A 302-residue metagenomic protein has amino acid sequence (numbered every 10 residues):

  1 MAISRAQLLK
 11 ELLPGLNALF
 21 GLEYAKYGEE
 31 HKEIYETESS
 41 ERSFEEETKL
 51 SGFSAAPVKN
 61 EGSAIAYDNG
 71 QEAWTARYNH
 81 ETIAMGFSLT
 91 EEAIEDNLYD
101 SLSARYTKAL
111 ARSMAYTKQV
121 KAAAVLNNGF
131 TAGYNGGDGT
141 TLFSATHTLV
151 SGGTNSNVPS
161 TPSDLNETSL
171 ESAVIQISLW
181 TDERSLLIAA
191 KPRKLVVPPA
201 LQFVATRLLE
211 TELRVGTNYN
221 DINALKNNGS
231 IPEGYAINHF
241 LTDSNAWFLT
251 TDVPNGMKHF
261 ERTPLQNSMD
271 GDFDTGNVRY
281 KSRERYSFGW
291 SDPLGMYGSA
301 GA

Functional and structural regions predicted by a protein language model:
M1-Y27: N-terminal alpha-helical "arm" segments
A2-K10, F143-D182, A189-K194, A200-A302: Sequence/fold signature of self-assembling virion shell proteins
A25-I83: Assembly/oligomerization interface modules of large self-assembling protein complexes
T75, E183-S185: A generic local secondary-structure boundary/capping motif
T75-G133, L195, Y280-S282: Long, contiguous amphipathic alpha-helices that act as assembly "spine/axial" helices in icosahedral shell and virion
N79, L102, Y106, P162-L165 (+2 more regions): Short, contiguous, pocket-lining structural segments that sit at or immediately flank catalytic/ligand-binding sites
H80, D96, N128, G136 (+3 more regions): Generic structural "secondary-structure junction" signal
K118-T154: Glycine-rich, mobile lid/loop segments that gate access to catalytic sites or pores
